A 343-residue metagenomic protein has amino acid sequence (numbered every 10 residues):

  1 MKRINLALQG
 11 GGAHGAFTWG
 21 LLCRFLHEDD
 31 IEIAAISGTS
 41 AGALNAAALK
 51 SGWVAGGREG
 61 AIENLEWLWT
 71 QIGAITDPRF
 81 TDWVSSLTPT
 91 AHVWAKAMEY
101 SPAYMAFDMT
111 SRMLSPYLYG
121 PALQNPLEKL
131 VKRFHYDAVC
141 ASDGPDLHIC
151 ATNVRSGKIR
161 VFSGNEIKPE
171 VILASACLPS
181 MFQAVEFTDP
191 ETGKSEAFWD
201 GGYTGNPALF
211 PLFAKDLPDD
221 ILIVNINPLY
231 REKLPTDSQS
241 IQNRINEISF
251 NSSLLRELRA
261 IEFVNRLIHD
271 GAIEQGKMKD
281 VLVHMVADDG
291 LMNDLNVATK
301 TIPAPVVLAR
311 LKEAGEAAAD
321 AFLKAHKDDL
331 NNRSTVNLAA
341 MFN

Functional and structural regions predicted by a protein language model:
M1-S37, A47-N343: Patatin-like phospholipase
G38, G42: Gly/Ala-rich beta-loop-alpha elbow adjacent to hydrolase catalytic centers
